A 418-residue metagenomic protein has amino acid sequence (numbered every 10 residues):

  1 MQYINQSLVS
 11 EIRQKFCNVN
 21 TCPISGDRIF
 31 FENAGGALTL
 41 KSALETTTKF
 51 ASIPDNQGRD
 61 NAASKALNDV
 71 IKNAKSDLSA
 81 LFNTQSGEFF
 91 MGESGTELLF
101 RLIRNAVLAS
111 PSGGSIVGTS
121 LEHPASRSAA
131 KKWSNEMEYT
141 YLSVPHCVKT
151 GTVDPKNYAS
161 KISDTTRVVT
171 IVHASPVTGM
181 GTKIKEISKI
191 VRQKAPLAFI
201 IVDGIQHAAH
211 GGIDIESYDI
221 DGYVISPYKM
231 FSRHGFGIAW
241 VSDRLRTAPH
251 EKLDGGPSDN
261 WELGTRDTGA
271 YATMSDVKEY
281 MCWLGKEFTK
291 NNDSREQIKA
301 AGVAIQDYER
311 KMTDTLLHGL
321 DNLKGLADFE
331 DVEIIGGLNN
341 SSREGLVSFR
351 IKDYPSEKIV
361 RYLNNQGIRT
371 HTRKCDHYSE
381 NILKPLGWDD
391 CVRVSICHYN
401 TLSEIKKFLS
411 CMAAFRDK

Functional and structural regions predicted by a protein language model:
M1-K418: Pyridoxal 5′-phosphate
